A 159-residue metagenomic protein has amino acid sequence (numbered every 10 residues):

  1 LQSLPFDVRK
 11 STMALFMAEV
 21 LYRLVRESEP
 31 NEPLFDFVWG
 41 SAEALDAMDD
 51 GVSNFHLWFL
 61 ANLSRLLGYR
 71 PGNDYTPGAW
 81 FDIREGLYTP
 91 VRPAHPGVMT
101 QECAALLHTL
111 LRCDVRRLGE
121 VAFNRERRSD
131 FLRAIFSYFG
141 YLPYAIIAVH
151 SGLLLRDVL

Functional and structural regions predicted by a protein language model:
L1-L159: Non-catalytic alpha-helical scaffolds and adjoining flexible linkers that form interface surfaces for assembly
